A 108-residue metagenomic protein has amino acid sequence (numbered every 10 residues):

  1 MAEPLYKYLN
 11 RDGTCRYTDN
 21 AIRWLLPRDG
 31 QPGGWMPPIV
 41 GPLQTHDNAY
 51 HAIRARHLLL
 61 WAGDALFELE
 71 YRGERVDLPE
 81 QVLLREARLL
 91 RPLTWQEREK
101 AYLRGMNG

Functional and structural regions predicted by a protein language model:
M1-G108: Short, glycine-biased loop/turn motifs at secondary-structure junctions and in low-complexity Ser/Thr/Pro-rich termini
